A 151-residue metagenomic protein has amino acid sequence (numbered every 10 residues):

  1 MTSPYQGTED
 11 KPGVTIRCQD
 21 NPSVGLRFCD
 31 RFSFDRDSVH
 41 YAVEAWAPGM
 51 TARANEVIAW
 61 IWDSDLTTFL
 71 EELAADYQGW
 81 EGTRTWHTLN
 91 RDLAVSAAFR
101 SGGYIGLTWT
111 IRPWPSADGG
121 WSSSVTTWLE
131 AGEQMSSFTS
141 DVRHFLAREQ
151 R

Functional and structural regions predicted by a protein language model:
P4-Q6: Karyopherin-beta/Importin-beta family HEAT-repeat alpha-solenoid scaffold
E9-R27, F32, A117: N-terminal intrinsically disordered, cationic/polar leader segments that include organellar targeting peptides
G25-D30, A52-I61, T108-W109, D118-E130: Short amphipathic beta-strand/extended segments with alternating polar/hydrophobic composition
F28, Q78-S101: DNA polymerase processivity clamps
F34-W80: Short, well-structured hydrophobic secondary-structure segments
D35-A42, A94-G119: Intrinsic, low-complexity N-terminal interaction/targeting segments
A74-D76, W80-E81, D92, R143-R151: Mixed-charge, Lys/Arg-enriched low-complexity segments
W114-R151: Mixed-charge, glycine-accented linear interaction segment located at domain edges/termini
